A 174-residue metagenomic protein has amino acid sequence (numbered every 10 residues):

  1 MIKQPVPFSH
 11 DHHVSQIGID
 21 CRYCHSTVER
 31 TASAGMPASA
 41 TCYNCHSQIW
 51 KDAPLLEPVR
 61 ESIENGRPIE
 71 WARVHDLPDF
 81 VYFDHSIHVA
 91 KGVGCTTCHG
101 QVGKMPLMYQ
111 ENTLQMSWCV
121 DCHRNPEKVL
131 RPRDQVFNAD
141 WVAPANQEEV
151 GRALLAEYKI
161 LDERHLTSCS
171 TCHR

Functional and structural regions predicted by a protein language model:
I2-L55, D84-R174: Sequence context surrounding c-type heme c attachment/ligation sites in exported
P54-P58, E70: Extended active-site neighborhood of metal-dependent phosphoesterases/phosphodiesterases
R60-E61, K91: Amphipathic alpha-helical "stem/stalk" segments
E61, A72-V74, E163: Alpha-helical interaction segments
W71-V89: Short, solvent-exposed interaction modules
